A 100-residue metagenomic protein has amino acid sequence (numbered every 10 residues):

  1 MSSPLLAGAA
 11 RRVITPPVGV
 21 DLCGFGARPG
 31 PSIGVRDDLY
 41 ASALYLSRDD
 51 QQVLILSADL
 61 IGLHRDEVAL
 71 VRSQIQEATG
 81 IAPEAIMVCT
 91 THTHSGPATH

Functional and structural regions predicted by a protein language model:
M1-C89, T93-H100: Conserved beta-alpha junction segments in alpha/beta enzyme cores
